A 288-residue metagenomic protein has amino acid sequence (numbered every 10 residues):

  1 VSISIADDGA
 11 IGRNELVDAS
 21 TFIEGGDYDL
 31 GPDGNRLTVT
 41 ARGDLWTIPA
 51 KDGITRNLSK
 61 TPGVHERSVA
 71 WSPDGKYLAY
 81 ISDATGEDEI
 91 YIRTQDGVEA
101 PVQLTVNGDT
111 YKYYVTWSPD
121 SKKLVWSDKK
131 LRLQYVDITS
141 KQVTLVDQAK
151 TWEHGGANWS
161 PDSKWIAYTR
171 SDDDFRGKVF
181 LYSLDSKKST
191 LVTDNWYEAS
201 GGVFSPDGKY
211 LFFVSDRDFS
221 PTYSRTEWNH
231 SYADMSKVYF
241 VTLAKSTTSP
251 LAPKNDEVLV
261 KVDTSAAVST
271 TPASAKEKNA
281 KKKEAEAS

Functional and structural regions predicted by a protein language model:
V1-I23, P49-R67, S82, R93-Y113 (+8 more regions): Multi-bladed beta-propeller domains
P32-D33, P73-D74, P119-D120, P161-D162 (+1 more regions): Residue-level detector of Asp-centered blade-edge/turn motifs that repeat once per structural unit in beta-propeller
N35-L37, I81-D83, K123-L124, T169-S171 (+1 more regions): Short consensus segments that form the blades of beta-propeller domains, in both extracellular/periplasmic
L37, G75-L78, S121-L124, S163-I166 (+1 more regions): Hydrophobic beta-strand positions that form the internal "hydrophobic ladder" of WD40/Gbeta-like beta-propeller blades
W46, E87-Y91, R132-Q134, F175-V179 (+1 more regions): Structural motif
